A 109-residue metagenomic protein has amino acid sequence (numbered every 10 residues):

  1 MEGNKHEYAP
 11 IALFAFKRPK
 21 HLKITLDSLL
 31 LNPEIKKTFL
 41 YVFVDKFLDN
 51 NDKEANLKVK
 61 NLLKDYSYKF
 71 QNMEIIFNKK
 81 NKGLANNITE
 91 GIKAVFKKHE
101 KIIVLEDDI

Functional and structural regions predicted by a protein language model:
M1-L105, I109: An acidic/histidine-cluster motif and surrounding catalytic segment that typifies divalent-metal-assisted enzyme active
